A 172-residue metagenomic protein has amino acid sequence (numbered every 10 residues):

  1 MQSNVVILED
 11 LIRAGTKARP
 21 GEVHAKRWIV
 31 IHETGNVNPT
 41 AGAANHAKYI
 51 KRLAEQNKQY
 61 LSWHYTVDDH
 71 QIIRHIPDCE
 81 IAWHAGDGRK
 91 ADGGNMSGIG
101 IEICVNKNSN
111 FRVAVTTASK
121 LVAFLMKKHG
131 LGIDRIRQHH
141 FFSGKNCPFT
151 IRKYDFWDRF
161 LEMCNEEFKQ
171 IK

Functional and structural regions predicted by a protein language model:
M1-G94: N-terminal catalytic cores of peptidoglycan-degrading enzymes
M1-R13, A18-I29, M96-G100, C104-K172: Basic/polar, cationic surfaces and motifs that engage anionic cell-wall and phosphate/carboxylate ligands
